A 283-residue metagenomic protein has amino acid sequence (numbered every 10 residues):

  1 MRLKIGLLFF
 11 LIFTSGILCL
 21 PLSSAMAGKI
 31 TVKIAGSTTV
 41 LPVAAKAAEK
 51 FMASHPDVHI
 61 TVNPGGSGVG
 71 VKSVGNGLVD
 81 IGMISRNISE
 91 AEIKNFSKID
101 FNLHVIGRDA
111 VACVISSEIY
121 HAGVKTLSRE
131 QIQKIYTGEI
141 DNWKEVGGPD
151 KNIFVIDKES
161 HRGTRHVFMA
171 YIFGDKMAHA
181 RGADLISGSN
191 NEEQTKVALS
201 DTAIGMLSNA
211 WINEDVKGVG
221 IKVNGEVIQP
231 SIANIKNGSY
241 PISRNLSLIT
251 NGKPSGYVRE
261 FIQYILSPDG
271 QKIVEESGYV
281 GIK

Functional and structural regions predicted by a protein language model:
M1-I5: Positively charged n-region of N-terminal signal peptides that target proteins for export
L8-P21: Bacterial N-terminal signal peptides
L22-K283: Exported/periplasmic ABC-transporter solute-binding proteins
